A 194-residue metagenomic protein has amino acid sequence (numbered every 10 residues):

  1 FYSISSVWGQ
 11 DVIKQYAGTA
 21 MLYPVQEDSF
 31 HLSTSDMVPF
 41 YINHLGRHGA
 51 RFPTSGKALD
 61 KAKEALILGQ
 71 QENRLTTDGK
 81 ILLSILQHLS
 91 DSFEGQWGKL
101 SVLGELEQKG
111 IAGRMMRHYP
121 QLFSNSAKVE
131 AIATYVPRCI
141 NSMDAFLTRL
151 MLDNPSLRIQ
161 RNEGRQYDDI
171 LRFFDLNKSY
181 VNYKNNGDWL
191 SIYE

Functional and structural regions predicted by a protein language model:
F1-S5: Sec-dependent N-terminal signal peptides
S6-E194: Long, internal stretches of domain cores in catalytic or enzyme-like folds, emphasizing the mature domain core
